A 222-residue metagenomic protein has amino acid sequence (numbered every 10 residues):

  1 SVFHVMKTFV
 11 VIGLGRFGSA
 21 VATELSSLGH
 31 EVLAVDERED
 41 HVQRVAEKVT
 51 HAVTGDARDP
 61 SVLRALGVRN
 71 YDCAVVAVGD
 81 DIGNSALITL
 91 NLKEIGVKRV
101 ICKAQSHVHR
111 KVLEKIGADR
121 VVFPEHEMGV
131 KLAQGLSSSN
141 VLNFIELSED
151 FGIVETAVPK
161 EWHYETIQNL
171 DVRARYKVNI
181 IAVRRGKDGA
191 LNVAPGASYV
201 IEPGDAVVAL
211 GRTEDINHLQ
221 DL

Functional and structural regions predicted by a protein language model:
S1-L222: Cytosolic regulatory regions of ion transport systems
